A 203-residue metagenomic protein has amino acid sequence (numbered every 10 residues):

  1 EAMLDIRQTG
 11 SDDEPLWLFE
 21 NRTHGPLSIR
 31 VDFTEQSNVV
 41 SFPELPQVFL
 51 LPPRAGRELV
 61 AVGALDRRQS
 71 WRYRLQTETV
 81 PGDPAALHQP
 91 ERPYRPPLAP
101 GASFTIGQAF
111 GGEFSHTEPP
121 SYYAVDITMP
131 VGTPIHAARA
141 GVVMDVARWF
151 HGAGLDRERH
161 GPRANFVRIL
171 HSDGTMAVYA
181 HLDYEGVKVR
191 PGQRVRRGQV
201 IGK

Functional and structural regions predicted by a protein language model:
E1-D12: Low-complexity, acidic Ser/Thr/Pro/Gly-rich terminal tails and inter-domain linkers that flank the onset of structured
D13-W17: Structural beta-strand segments of beta-rich domains
L18-G25: Asparagine-centered strand-capping/turn motif at beta-strand->loop junctions
G25-F33, A137: Short, hydrophobic/aromatic beta-strand segments
Q36-P46: Short beta-strand and strand-turn-strand segments in soluble, beta-rich domains
L50-P53, L59-A164: Surface-exposed, glycine-biased beta-strand/turn segments
P130, H136, T175-G198: Short histidine-centered loop motifs in beta-beta connectors
V167, R196-K203: Short hydrophobic beta/alpha edge segments that flank linear recognition/processing sites
